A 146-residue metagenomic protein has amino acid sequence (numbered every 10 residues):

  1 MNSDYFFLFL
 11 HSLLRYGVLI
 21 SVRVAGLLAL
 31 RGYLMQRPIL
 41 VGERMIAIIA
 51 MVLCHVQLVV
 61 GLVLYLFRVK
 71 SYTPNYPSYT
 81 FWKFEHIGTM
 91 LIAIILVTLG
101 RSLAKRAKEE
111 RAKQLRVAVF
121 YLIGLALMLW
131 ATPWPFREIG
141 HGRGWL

Functional and structural regions predicted by a protein language model:
M1-L146: Membrane-embedded alpha-helical bundles that constitute the cytochrome b-like, heme-associated redox core of multi-pass
